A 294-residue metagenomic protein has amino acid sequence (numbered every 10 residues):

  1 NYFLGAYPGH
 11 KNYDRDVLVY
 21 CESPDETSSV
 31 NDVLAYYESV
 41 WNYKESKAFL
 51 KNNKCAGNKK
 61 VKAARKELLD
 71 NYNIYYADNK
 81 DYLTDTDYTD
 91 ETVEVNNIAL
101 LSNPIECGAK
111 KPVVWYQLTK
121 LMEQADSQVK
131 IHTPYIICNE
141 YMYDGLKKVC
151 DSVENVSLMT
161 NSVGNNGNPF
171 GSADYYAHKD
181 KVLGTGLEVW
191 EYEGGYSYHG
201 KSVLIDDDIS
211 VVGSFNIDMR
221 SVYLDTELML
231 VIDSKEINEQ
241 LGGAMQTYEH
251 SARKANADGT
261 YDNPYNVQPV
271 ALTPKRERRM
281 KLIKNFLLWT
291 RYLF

Functional and structural regions predicted by a protein language model:
N1-F294: Charged, low-complexity intrinsically disordered terminal segments
